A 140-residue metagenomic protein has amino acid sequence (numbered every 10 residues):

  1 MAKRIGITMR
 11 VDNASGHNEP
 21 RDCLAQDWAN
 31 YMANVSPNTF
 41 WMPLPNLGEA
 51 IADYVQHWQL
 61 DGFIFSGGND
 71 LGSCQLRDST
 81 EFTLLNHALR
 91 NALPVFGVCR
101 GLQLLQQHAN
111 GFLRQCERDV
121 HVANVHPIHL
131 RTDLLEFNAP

Functional and structural regions predicted by a protein language model:
M1-F96, R100, Q107, G111-R114 (+1 more regions): N-terminal beta1-alpha1 cap of cysteine-dependent amidohydrolase-like domains
